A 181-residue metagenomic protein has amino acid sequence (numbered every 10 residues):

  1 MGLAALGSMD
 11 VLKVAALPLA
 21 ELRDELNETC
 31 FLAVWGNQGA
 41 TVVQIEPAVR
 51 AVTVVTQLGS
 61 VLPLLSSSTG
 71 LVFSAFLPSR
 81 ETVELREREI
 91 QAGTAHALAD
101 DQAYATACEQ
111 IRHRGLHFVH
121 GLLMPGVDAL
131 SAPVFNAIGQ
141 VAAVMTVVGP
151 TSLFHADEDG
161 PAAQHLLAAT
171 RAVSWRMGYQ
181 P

Functional and structural regions predicted by a protein language model:
G2-L6, E89, G93, G149 (+2 more regions): Short amphipathic alpha-helical interaction patches enriched in hydrophobic/aromatic residues with interspersed Lys/Arg
L3-R88: Amphipathic alpha-helical effector-binding/dimerization core of metabolite-sensing transcriptional regulators
V14-L22, L85-A132, R171, W175-R176: Short, basic/aromatic recognition patches
T29-F31, V61, H117-F118, A129 (+1 more regions): Histidine-centered metal-chelating micro-motifs
A103, A107, R114-H117, P125-G126 (+1 more regions): Juxtadomain coupling helices with adjacent low-complexity linkers
V134-A137: Sensor-regulatory modules in signal-transduction proteins
